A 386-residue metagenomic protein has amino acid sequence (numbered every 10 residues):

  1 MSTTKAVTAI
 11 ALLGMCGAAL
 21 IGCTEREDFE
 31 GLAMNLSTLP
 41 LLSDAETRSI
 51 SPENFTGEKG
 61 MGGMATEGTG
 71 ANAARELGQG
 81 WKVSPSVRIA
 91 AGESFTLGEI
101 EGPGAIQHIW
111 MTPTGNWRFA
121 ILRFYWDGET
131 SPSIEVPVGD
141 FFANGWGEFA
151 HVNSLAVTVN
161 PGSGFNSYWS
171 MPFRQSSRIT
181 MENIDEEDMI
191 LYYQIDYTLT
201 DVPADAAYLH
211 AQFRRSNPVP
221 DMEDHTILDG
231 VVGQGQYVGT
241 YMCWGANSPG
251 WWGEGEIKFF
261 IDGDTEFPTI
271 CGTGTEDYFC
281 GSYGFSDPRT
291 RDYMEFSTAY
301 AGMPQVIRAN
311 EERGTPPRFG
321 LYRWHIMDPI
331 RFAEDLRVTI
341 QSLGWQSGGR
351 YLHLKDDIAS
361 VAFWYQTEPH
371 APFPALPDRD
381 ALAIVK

Functional and structural regions predicted by a protein language model:
M1-I10: Bacterial N-terminal signal peptides that target proteins for export
A9-A19: Bacterial N-terminal signal peptides
E25-K386: Beta-strand-centric surfaces of beta-sandwich/beta-rich domains
